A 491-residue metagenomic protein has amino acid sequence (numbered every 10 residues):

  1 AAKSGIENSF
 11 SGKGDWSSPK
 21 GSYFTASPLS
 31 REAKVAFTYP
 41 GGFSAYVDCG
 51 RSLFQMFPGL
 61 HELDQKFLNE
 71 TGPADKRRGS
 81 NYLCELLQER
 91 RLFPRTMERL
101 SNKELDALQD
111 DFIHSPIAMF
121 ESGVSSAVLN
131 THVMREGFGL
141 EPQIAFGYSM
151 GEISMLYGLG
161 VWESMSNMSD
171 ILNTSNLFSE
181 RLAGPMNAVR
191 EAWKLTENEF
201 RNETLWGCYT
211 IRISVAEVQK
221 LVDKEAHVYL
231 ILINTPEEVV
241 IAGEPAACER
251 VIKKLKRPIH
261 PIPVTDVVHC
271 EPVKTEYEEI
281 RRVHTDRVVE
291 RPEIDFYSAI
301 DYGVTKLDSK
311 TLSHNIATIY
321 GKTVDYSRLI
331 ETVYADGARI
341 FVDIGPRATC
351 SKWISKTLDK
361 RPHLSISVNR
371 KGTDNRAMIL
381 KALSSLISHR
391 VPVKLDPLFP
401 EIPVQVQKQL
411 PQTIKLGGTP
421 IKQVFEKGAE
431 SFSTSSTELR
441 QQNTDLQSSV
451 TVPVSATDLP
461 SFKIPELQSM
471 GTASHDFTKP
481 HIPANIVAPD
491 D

Functional and structural regions predicted by a protein language model:
A1-D15: Helix-enriched interaction subdomains in cytosolic or periplasmic regions, typified by TIR/SEFIR signaling/NADase cores
S11-K20, S27-P28, E62-D64, L68 (+5 more regions): Flexible, low-complexity segments
P19-A33, V264-K274: Short proline/glycine- and acidic-rich turn/helix-capping motifs at secondary-structure junctions
R31-E62, K66: Short, surface-exposed "cap/lid" segments of acyl-processing enzymes
V47-C49, V251, S351-I354: Short glycine-/acidic-enriched loop or helix-start segments at secondary-structure transitions that form or flank
R51-G59, G160-S169, S355-P362: A glycine- and small-aliphatic-rich helix-loop capping segment at beta-alpha/alpha-beta transitions that lines
Q65-E104: N-terminal structural subdomain of ketosynthase/condensing enzymes
R95-I344, T349-C350, L395, Q412-G418 (+2 more regions): Acyltransferase
